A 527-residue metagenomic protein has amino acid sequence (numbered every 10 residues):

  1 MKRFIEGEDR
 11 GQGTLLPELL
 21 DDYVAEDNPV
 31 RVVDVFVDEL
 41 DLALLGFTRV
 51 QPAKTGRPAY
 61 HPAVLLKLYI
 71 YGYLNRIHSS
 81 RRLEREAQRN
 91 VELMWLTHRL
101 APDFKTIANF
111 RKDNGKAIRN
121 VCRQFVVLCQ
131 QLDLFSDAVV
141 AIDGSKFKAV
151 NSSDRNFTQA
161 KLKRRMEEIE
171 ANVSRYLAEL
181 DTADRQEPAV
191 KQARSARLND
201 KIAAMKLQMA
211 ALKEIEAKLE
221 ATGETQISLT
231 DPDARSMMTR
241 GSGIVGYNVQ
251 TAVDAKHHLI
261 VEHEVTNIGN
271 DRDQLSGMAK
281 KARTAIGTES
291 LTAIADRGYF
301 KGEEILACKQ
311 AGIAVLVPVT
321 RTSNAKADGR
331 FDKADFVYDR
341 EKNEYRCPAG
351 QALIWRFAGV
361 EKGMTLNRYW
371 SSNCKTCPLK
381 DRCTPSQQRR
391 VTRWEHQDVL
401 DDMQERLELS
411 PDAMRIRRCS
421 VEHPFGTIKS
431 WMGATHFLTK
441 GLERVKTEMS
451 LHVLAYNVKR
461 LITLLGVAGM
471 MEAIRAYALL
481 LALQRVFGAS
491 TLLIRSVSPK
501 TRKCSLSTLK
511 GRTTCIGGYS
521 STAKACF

Functional and structural regions predicted by a protein language model:
M1-R31: Hydrophobic alpha-helical membrane-insertion signals
K2-I5, Q51-G56, D412: A ubiquitous short alpha-helical element
E6, Y69, R76-R89, H98-F527: Anion-binding and metal-coordination hotspots
T14, L65-L66, R123: A generic alpha-helix surface/boundary motif
E26-I70, N75, E395-D398: Basic, short loop/linker segments at the boundary and entry of helix-turn-helix/winged-helix-like folds
